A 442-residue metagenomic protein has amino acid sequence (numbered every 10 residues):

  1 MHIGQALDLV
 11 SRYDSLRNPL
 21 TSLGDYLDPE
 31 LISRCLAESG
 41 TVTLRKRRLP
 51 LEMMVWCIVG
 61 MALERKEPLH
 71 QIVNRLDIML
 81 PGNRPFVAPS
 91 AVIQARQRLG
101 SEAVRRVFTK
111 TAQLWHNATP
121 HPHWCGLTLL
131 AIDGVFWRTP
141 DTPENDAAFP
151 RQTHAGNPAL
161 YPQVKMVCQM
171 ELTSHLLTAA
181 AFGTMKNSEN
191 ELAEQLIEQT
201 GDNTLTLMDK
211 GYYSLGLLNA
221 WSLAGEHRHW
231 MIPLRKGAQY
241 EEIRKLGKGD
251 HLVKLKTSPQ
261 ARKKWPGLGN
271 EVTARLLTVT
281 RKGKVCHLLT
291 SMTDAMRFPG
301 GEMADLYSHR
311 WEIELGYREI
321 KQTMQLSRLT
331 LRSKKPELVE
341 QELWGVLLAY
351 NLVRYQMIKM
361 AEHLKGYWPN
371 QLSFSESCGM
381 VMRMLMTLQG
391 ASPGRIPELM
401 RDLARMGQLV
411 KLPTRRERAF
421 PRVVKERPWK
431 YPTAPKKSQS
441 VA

Functional and structural regions predicted by a protein language model:
M1-L69, R84, R96-L99, R106-T109 (+3 more regions): Single, function-defining residue in the core of a domain
I72: Short alpha-helical "recognition helix" segments of helix-turn-helix
D77-I93: Short, basic interhelical loop/turn and adjoining N-cap of the next helix at nucleic-acid- or acidic-partner-contacting
M79, L99-E102, L114, L326: A short structural micro-motif
E102-A118: Short Lys/Arg-enriched helix C-cap and helix-to-coil transition segments that create basic nucleic-acid-contact patches
